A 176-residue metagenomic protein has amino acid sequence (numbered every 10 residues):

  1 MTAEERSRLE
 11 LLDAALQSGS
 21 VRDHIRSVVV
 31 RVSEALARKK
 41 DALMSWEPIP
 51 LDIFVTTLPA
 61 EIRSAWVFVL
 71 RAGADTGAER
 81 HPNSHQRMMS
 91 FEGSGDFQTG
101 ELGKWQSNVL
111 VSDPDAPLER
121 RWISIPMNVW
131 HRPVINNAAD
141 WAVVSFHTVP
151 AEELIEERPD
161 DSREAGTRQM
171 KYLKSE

Functional and structural regions predicted by a protein language model:
M1-I62, P114-D115: A short, N-terminal "cap"/entry segment at the start of jelly-roll beta-barrel domains of the cupin/DSBH fold
A42-I49, Q98-Q106: Acidic Ser/Thr/Pro-rich low-complexity disordered segments that often serve as glycosylated linkers/stalks around
F54-P59, T76-P82, M88-M89, V134-N136: Short histidine-centered beta-strand/loop micro-motifs that create catalytic or ligand/metal-coordination sites
S64-Q86, I125-M127: Conserved short histidine dyad/triad with adjacent acidic residue
F68, M88-M89, V144-S145: Short, hydrophobic/aromatic-rich beta-strand segments within well-structured domains
A72, P82-K104: Glycine- and acidic-residue-biased ligand/ion/polar-headgroup-sensing regions
E101-L118, W130-E176: Double-stranded beta-helix
